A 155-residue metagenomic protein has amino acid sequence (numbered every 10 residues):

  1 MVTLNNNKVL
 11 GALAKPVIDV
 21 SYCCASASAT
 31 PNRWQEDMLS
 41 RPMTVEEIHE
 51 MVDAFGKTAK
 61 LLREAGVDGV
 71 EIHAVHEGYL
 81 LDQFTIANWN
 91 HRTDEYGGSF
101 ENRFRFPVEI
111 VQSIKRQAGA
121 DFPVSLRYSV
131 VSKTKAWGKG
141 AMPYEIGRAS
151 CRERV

Functional and structural regions predicted by a protein language model:
M1-R154: Flavin-dependent oxidoreductase catalytic cores
